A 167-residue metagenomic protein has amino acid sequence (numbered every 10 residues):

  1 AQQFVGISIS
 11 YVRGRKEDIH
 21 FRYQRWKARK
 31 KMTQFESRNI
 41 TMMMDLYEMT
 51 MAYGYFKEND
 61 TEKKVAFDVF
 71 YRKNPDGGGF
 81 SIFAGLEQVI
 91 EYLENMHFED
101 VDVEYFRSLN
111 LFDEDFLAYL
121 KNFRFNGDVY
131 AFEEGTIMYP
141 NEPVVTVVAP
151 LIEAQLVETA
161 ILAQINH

Functional and structural regions predicted by a protein language model:
Q3-F4, R25: Cationic, low-complexity basic patches in intrinsically disordered or flexible, solvent-exposed regions
S8, K16: Short beta-strand-loop-alpha-helix junction that forms the active-site gateway of nucleic-acid-processing nucleases
D18-Y23: Intrinsic-disorder-associated, low-complexity terminal segments enriched in Asp/Asn/His/Tyr and depleted of Lys/Arg
W26, M32-H167: Ordered alpha/beta subdomains of enzyme catalytic regions
